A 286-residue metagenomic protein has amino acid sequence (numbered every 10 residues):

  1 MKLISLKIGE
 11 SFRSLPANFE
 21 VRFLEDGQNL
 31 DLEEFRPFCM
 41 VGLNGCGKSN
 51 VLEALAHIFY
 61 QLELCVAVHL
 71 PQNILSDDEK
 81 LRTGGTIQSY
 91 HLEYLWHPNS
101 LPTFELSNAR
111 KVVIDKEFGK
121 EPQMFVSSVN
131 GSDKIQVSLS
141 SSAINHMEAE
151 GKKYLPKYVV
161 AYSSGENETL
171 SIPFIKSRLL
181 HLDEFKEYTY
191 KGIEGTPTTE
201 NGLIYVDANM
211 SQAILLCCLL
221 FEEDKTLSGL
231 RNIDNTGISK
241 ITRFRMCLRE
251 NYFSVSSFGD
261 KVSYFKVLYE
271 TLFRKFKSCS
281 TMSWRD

Functional and structural regions predicted by a protein language model:
K2-A56: Pre-Walker A-like glycine/lysine-rich segment at the N-terminus of P-loop NTPase domains
E10-F19, W96-S107, S132-V137, E222-G229 (+1 more regions): Short, surface-exposed beta-strand/loop "edge" segments at domain boundaries and coil↔beta transitions
F12, C46-S49, P98, G165-T169: Short loop/turn segments at secondary-structure transitions that flank enzyme active sites
E33, K48, T83-G85, K152 (+1 more regions): Active-site-proximal structural scaffolding
E33-D77, L101, E105: Phosphate-binding glycine-rich loops of NTP-binding sites
L52-L55, N108, P173-R178: "Short basic amphipathic alpha-helical interaction patches in structured regions
S76-S164, S171: Nucleotide-state sensing region of NTPase/ATPase domains
S127-G131, Q136-D286: Coupling/switch/interface segments within P-loop NTPase motor domains and analogous charged loops in nucleic-acid
